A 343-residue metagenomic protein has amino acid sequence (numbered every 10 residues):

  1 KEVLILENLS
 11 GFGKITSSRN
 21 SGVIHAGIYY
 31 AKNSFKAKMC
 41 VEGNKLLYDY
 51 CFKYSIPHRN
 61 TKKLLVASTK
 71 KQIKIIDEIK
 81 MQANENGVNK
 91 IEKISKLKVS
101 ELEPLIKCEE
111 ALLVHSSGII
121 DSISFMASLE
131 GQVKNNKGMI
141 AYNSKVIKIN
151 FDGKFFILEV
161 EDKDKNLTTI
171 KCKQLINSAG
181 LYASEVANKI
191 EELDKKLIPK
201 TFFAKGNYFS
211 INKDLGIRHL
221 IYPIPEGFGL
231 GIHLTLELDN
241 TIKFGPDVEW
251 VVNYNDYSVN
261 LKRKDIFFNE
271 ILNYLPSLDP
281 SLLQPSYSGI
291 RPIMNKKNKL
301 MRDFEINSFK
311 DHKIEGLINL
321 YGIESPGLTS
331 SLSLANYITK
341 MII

Functional and structural regions predicted by a protein language model:
E2-R19: Glycine-rich FAD pyrophosphate-binding loop
E7, N60, S95-K96, Y142-S144 (+2 more regions): Short loop/edge segments at beta-strand edges and connector loops that shape dinucleotide/nucleotide cofactor-binding
L9-S10, M301-I343: C-terminal lid/capping helical subdomain adjacent to the catalytic/cofactor pocket in oxidative enzymes
G22-K98, C108, G231-I232: Dinucleotide-binding Rossmann-like beta1-alpha1 core, especially the glycine-rich loop that anchors the ADP
I24, I56-R59, T169-Q174, S178-H312: Active-site substrate-recognition segment that forms the wall of the catalytic cavity or substrate channel
Y29, S117-I119, E226-G229, I318-S330: Glycine-rich phosphate/pyrophosphate-binding beta-alpha loops
A31-E42, V66-I75, L112-Q132, A141 (+2 more regions): Short beta-strand to alpha-helix junction loop
L112-Q174, L332, M341: Helical element adjacent to the flavin cofactor pocket in flavoenzyme catalytic cores
